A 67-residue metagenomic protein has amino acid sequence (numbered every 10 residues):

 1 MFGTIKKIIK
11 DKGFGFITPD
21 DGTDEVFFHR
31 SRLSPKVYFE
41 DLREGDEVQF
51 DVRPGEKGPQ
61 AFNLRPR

Functional and structural regions predicted by a protein language model:
M1-F2, R67: Absolute protein N-terminus
F2, Q49-D51: Beta-strand secondary-structure signal
T4-L33, Y38-F39, Q60-N63: S1/OB-fold single-stranded RNA-binding interface
T18, D51-P54: Compositionally biased, low-complexity repeat tracts
K36-Q49: Short nucleic-acid-contacting surface segments enriched for D/E, G, S/T with interspersed K/R
R53-R67: OB-fold/S1-family single-stranded nucleic acid-binding modules
